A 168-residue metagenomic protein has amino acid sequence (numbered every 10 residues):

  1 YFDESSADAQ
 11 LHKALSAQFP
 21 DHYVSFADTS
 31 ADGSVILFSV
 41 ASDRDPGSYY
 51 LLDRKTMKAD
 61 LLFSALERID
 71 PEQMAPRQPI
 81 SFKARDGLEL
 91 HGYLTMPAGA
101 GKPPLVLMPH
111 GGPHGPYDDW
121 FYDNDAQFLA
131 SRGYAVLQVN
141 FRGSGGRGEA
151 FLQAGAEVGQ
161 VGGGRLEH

Functional and structural regions predicted by a protein language model:
Y1-H12, R44-Y50: Structural motif
L11-H22, R77: A short helix->beta-strand "capping" segment at the edge of beta-propeller domains
V24-H168: Serine-hydrolase catalytic core recognition
